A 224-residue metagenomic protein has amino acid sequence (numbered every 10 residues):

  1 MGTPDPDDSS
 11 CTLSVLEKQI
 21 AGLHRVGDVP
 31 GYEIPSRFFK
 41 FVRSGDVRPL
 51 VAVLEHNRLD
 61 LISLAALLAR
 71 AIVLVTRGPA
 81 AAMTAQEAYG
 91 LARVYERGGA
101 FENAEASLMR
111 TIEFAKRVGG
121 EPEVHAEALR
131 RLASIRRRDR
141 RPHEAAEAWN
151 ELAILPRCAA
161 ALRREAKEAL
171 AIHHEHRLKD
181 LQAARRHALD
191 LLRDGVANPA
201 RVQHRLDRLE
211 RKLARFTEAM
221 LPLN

Functional and structural regions predicted by a protein language model:
M1-S63: Metal-dependent phosphoesterase core characteristic of DEDDh/y 3'-5' exonuclease domains
V47, F101, P142, D180-L181: TPR-repeat structural position
V75, A115-K116, P156-A159, H174 (+2 more regions): Alpha-helical junction/boundary sensor with strong preference for TPR arrays
Y95, L129-L132, R136, H174-E175 (+1 more regions): Residue at a conserved register position within TPR or TPR-like alpha-solenoid repeats
G98, D139, R177-L178, L213: Structural motif corresponding to the intra-repeat A-B loop/turn of tetratricopeptide repeats
